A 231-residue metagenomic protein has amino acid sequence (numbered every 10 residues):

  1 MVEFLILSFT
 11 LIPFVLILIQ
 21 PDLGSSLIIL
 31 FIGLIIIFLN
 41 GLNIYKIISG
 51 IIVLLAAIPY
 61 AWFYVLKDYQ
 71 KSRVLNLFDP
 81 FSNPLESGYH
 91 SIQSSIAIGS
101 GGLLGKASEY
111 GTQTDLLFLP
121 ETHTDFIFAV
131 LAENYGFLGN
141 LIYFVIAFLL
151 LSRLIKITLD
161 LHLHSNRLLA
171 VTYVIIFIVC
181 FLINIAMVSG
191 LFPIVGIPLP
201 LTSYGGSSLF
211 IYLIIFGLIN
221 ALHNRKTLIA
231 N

Functional and structural regions predicted by a protein language model:
M1-H90, A129-S189, I214, L218: Hydrophobic alpha-helical transmembrane segments of multi-pass inner membrane proteins, especially in bacterial systems
V15-I17, S100, L191, P198: Residue-level marker of motif borders
D22-L27, K106-G111, T122-T124, L141 (+3 more regions): Transmembrane helix boundary and interhelical junction motifs in multipass membrane proteins
I98, G102-L138, S165: Long extracytoplasmic/lumenal interhelical loops at the membrane interface of multi-pass membrane proteins
L182-N231: A juxtamembrane structural motif centered on a specific transmembrane helix
